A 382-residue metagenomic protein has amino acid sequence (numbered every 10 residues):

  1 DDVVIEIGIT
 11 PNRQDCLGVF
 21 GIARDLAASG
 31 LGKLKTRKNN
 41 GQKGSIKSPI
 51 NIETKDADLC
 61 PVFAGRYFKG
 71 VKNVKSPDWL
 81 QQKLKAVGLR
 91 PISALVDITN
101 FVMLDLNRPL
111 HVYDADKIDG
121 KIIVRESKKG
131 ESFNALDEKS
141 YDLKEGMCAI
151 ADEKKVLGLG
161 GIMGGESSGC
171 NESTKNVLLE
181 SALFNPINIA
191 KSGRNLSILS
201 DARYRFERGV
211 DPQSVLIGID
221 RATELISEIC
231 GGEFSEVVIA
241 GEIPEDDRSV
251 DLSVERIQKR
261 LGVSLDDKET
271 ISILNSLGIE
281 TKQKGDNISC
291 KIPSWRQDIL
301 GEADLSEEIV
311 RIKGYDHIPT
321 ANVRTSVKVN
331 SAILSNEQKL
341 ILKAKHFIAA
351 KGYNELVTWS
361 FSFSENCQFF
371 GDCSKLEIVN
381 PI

Functional and structural regions predicted by a protein language model:
D1-S235: Long, basic N-terminal domains or extensions that often function in RNA/ssDNA interaction or organelle/cellular
I9, Y67, A135-L136, E242 (+2 more regions): Active-site-adjacent structural elements in folded domains
G21, V250-I382: Extended, well-folded interaction surfaces typified by the phenylalanyl-tRNA synthetase beta subunit core
K33-K35, E228-A240, K282, N322 (+1 more regions): Short beta-strand elements
Q42, T99, I118, G241-E242 (+3 more regions): Positions that flank functional sites
P49, E166-R221, G241-D247, S294-K345 (+1 more regions): Internal insertion modules embedded within essential enzymes
T54-C60, D246-S249, E280-K282: Short, flexible, solvent-exposed loop/turn segments with mixed acidic/basic and small polar residues
K139-Y141, C148-A149, S168-C170, E242 (+4 more regions): Replace "in large, NTP-powered and nucleic-acid-processing enzymes" with "in large, NTP-powered factors and other
